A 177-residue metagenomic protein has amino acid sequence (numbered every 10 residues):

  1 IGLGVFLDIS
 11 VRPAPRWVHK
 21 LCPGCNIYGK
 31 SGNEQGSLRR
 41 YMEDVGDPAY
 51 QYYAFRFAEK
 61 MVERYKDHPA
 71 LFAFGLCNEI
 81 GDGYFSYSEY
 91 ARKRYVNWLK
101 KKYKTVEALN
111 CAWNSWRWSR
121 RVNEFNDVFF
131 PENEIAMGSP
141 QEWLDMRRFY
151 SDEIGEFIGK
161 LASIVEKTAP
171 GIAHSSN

Functional and structural regions predicted by a protein language model:
I1-K30, A73-N78, S175: Glycine-rich, aromatic-flanked loop segments that form ligand/cofactor-binding clefts across common enzyme folds
K30-N177: Polysaccharide-binding and catalytic clefts of secreted carbohydrate-active enzymes
